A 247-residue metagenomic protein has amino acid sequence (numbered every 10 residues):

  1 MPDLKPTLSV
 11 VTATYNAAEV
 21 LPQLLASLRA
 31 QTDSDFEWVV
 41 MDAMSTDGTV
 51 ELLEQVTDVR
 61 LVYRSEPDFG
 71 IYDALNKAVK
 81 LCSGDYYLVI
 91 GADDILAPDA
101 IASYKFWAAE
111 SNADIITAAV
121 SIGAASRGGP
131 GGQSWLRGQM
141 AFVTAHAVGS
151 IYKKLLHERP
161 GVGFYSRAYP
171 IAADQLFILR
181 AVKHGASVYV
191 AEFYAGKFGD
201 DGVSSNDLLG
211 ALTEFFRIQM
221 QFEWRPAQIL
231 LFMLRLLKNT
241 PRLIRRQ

Functional and structural regions predicted by a protein language model:
P6-S9, E37, L176: Cell-envelope/extracellular polymer assembly enzymes that use nucleotide-activated donors
E19-P22, D47-Q55, D99: Acidic helix N-cap motif at the loop->helix transition within catalytic regions of sugar-transfer enzymes
A26-D35: Short, acidic, metal-binding catalytic loop of nucleotide-sugar glycosyltransferases
D42-E51, G91: A conserved acidic beta->alpha catalytic loop
S65-C82: Glycine-rich, basic loop-to-helix element that forms the pyrophosphate-binding segment of sugar-nucleotide handling
Y87: Short aromatic/hydrophobic "clamp" motif used to bind/position activated sugar donors
I95, D99-P130: Conserved donor NDP-sugar-binding/catalytic core segment of glycosyltransferases
G132-I218: Conserved nucleotide-sugar donor-binding catalytic segment
